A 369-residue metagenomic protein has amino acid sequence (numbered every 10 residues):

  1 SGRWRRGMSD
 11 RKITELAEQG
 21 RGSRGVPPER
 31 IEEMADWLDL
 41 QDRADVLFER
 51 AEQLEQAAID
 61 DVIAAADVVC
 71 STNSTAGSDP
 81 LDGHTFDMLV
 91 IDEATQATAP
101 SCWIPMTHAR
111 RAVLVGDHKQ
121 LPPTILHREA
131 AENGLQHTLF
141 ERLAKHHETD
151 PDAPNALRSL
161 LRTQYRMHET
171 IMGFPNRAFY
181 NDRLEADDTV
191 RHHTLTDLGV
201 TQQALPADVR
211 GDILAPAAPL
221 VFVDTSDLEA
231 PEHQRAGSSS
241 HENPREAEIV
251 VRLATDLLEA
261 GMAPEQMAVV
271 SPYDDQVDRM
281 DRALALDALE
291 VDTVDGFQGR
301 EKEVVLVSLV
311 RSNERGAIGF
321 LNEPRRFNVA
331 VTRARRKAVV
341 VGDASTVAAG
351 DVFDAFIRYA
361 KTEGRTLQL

Functional and structural regions predicted by a protein language model:
S1-D87, M262: Conserved helicase NTPase catalytic core signature
D60, S74-L369: Conserved helicase motor core of SF1/SF2 NTP-dependent helicases
